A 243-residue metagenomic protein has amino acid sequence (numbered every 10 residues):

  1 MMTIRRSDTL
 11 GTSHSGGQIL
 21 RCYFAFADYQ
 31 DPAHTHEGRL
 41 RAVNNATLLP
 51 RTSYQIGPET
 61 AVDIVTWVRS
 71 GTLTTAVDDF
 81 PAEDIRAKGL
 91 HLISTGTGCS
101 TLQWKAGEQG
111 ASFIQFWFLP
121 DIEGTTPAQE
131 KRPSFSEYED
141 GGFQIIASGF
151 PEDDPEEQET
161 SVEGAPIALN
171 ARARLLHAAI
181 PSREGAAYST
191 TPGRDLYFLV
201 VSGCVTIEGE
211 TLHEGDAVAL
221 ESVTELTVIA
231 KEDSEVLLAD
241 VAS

Functional and structural regions predicted by a protein language model:
T3-P32, R39-E59, R69-A76, A82-I85 (+4 more regions): Conserved short histidine dyad/triad with adjacent acidic residue
N44-N45, A147-S148, H177, G209 (+2 more regions): Pocket-edge structural micro-motifs
T52, G89, E184, R194 (+3 more regions): Surface-exposed loop/turn positions
T72, S202-C204, E225, E235: Structural motif
V77-S94, S136-D140, E208-A230: Short acidic-glycine-tyrosine-enriched beta hairpin
T95-P127, E221-S243: Ligand-binding loop in jelly-roll beta-barrel domains
E108-F198, S202-I207, E214: Conserved, well-structured core segments that form or line functional sites
